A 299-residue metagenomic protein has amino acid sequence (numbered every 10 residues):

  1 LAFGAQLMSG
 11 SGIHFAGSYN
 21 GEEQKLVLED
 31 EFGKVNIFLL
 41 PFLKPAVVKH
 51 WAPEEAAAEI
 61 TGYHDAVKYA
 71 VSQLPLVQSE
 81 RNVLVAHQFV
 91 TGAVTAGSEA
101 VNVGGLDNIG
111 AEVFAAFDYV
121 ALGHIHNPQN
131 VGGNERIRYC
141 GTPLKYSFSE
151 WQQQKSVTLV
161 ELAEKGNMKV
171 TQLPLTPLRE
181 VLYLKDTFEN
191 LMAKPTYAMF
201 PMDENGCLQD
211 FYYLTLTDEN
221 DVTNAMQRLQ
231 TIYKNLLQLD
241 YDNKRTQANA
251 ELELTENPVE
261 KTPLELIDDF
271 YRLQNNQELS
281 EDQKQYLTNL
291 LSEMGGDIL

Functional and structural regions predicted by a protein language model:
L1-R136: His/Asp/Glu-rich metal-coordinating catalytic cores of metallo-dependent phosphodiesterases/hydrolases acting on
A16-S18, L40, C140, L173-L175 (+1 more regions): Conserved beta-strand termini and adjacent loop/short-helix elements that scaffold enzyme active sites in alpha/beta
Y19-G21, P143-K145, Y241-R245: Short, acidic/turn-prone active-site loops that include or flank metal/cofactor- and phosphate-binding residues
K25, V48, S147-Q153, Q247-E251: Short, charged, surface-exposed secondary-structure boundary motifs
K25-E29, L159-E161, T215: Short, well-ordered beta-strand micro-motif
R81, K155, Q209-F211: Short, surface-exposed beta-edge/turn micro-motifs
A111-F114, D118-V181: A conserved active-site cap/scaffold subdomain adjacent to cofactor or substrate pockets
L162-L299: Accessory, non-catalytic peripheral segments of nucleic-acid enzymes
